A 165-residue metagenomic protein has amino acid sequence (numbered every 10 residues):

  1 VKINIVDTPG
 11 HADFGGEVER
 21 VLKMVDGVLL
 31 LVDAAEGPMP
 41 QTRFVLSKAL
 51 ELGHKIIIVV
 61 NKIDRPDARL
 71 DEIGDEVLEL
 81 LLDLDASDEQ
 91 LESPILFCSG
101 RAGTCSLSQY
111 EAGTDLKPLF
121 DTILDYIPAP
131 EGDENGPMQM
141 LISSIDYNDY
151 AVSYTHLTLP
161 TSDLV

Functional and structural regions predicted by a protein language model:
V1-M24: Switch I (G2) and immediately adjacent beta-strands of P-loop GTPase domains
D7, V21, L29, T42 (+4 more regions): Residue-level signature of catalytic and energy-coupling elements of molecular machines, predominantly ATP/GTP-dependent
A12, V25-R43, I57, I63-D71: Conserved Switch II/interswitch segment of TRAFAC-class P-loop GTPases
E17-V18, P40-R43, A68-E72, S106-Y110 (+1 more regions): Short acidic, glycine/serine/threonine-rich loops at helix termini
R20-M24, K48-L52, S87-Q90: Conserved catalytic network of the ASCE P-loop NTPase/AAA+ motor domain
V28-L31, G53-N61, E89-C98: Conserved beta-strand/loop subsegment of P-loop NTPase cores
R65-D88, Y110: GTPase G-domain guanine-specificity segment
L82-L157, S162: Conserved catalytic-core segments of large NTP-driven translation/proteostasis enzymes
